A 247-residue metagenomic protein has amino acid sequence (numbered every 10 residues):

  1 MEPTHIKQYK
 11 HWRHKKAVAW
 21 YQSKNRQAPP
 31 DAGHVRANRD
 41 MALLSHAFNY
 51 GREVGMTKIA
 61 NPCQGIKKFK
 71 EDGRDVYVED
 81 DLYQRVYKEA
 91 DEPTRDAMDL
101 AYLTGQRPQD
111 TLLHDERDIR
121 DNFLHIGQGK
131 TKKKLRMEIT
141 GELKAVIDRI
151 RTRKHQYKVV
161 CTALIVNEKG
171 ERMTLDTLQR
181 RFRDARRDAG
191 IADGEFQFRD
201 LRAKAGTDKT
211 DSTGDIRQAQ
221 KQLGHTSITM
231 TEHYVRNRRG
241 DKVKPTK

Functional and structural regions predicted by a protein language model:
M1-S23, E171, E195-R199: A Lys/Arg-rich helix-loop hairpin that forms a DNA/phosphate-binding surface
T4, V18-Q64, R107-Q109, D184: N-terminal DNA-binding recognition helix of tyrosine site-specific recombinases/integrases
K7-Q8, K15, E53-K88, Q128 (+1 more regions): Flexible interdomain linker/hinge and immediately adjacent N-terminus of the catalytic tyrosine-recombinase domain
A19, K88, R95, T104 (+4 more regions): Short, basic (Lys/Arg/His-rich) helix/loop patches that form interaction surfaces in the mid-to-C-terminal regions
S23-Q27, I59, E71, H125-Q128 (+1 more regions): Major-groove DNA-contacting interfaces characterized by cationic-aromatic clusters
Q64-G65, G73, Y77-R85, T104 (+3 more regions): Conserved tyrosine-mediated DNA breakage-rejoining catalytic core shared by Y-recombinases
D118-D121, G214-H233: Short, polar N-cap/turn motifs at the start of nucleic acid-interacting alpha helices
Q128-K132, L223-K247: Catalytic-site neighborhood detector that most strongly recognizes the C-terminal catalytic loop/helix of tyrosine
